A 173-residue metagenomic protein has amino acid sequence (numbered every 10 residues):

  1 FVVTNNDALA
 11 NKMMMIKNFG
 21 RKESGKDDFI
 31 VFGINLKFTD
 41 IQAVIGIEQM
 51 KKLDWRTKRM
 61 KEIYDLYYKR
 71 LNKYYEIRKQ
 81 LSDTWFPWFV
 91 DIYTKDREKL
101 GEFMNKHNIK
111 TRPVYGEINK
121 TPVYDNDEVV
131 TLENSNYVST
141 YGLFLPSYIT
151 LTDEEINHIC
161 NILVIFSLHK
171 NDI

Functional and structural regions predicted by a protein language model:
F1-V2: Glycine-rich phosphate-binding loop of ATP-grasp-fold ATP-dependent ligases
N5-I173: PLP-dependent aminotransferase class I/II
